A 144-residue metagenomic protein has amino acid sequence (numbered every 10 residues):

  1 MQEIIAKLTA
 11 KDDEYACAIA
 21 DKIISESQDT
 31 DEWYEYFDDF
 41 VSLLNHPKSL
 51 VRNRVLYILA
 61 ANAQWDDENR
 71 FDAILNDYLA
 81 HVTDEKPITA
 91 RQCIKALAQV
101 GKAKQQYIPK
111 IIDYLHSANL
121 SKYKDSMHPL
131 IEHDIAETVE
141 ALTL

Functional and structural regions predicted by a protein language model:
M1-L144: Alpha-helical scaffold domains
